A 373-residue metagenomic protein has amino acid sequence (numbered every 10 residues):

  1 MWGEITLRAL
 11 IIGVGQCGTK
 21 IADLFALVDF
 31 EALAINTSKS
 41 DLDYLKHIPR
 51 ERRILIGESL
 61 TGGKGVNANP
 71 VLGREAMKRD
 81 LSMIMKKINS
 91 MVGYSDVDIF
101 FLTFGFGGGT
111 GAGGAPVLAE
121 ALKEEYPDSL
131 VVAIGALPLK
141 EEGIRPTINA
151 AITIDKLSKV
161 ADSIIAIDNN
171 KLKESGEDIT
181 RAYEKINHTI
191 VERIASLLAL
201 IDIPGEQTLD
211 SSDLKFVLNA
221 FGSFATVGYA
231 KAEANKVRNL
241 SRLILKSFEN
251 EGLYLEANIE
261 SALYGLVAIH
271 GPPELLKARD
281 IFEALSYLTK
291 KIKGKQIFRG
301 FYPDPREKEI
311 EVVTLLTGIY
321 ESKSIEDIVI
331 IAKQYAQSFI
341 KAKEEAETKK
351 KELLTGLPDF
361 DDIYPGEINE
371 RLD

Functional and structural regions predicted by a protein language model:
W2-D373: Tubulin/FtsZ superfamily GTPase core signature
